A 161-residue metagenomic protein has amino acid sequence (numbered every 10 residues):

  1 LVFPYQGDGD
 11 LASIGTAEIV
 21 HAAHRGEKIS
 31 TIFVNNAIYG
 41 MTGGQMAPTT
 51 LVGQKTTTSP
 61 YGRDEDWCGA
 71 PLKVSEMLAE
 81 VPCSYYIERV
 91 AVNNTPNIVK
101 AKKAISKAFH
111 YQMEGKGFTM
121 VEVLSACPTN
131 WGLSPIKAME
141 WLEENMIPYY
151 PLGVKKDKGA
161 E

Functional and structural regions predicted by a protein language model:
L1-F3, K28-I32, I38, E76 (+2 more regions): Structural motif
L1-G40, K103-K107: Thiamine diphosphate
G9-D10, N35-Y39, M46, S84 (+2 more regions): Short acidic/polar capping segments at secondary-structure boundaries
I14-E18, M41-A47, K100, W131-I136: Short acidic, glycine/serine/threonine-rich loops at helix termini
A22, A47-L51, K137-E140: Short, hinge-like loop/turn segments at secondary-structure boundaries
H24-E27, V34-A37, A79-S84, S106-E114 (+1 more regions): Generic secondary-structure signature for well-ordered alpha-helical cores
A47-E114: Conserved thiamine diphosphate
M113-E161: Flexible, low-complexity linker and terminal segments
